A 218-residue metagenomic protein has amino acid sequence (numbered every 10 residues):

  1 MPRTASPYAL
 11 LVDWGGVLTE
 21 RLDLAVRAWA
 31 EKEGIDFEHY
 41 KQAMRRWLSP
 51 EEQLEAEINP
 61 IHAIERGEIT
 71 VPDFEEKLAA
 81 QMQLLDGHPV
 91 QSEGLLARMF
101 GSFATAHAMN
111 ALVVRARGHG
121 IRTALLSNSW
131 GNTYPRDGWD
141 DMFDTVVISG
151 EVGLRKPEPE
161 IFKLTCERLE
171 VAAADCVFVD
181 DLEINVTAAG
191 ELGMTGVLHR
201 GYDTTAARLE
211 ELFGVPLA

Functional and structural regions predicted by a protein language model:
M1-V12, V114-R117, L126, W130-A218: Asp-based, Mg2+/Mn2+-dependent phosphohydrolase catalytic module
P2-E52, E191: Active-site neighborhood of HAD-like aspartate-dependent phosphohydrolases
R27-K32, Q42-S49, N59-A63, S92-H107: Helical cap/lid subdomains and adjacent loops of hydrolase enzymes that gate the active-site channel and determine
E33-R46, Q53, Q83-A97, V215-A218: Short, surface-exposed acidic
D36, R122, T195: Residue-level detector of anion-binding/catalytic polar loops
E52-E93: A metal-dependent, Asp-based hydrolase signature
P72, L85-T123, P159: Short, acidic loop-to-helix structural element flanking the phosphoryl-transfer center in phosphate-processing enzymes
